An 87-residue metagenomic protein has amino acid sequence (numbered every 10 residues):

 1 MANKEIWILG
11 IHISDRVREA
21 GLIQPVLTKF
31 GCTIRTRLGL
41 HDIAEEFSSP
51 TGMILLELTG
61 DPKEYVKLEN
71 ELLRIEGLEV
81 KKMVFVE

Functional and structural regions predicted by a protein language model:
M1-E87: Long, contiguous binding/interaction regions
